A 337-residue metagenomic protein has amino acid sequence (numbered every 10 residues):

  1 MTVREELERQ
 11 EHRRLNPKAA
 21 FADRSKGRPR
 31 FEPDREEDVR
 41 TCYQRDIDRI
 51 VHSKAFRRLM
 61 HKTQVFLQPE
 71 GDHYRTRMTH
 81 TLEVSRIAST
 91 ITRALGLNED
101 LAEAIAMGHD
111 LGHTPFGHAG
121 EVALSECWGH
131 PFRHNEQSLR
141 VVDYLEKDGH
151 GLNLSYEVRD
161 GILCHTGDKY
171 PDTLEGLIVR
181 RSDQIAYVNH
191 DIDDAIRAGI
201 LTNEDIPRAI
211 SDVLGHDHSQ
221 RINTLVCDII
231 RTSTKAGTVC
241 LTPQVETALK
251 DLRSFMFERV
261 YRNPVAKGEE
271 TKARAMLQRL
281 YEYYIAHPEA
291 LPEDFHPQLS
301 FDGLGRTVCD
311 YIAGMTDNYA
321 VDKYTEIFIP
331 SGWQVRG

Functional and structural regions predicted by a protein language model:
M1-R77, T81, S85-I91, N98-E99 (+1 more regions): Histidine-centered, transition-metal-coordinating active-site segments
E103-G108: Short alpha-helix carrying the canonical HExxH Zn2+-binding catalytic motif
G112-H113, A186: Short active-site segment of divalent metal-dependent hydrolases/proteases that encodes the spacing between
H113, H118, M315: Gly/Ser/Thr-rich helix-start
G117-W128: A glycine- and small-aliphatic-rich helix-loop capping segment at beta-alpha/alpha-beta transitions that lines
